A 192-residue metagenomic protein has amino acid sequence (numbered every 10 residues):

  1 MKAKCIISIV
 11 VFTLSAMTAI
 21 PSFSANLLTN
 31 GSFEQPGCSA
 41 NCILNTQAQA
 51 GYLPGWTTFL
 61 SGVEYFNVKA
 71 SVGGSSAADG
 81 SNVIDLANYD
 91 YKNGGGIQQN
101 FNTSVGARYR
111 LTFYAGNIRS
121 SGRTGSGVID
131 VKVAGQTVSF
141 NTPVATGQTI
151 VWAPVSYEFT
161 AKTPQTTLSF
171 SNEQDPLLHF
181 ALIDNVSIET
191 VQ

Functional and structural regions predicted by a protein language model:
M1-I9: Bacterial N-terminal signal peptides that target proteins for export
L14-S15: Classic N-terminal secretory signal peptides
S22-V133, T137-S139, P143-Q192: Aromatic (Trp/Tyr/Phe) and Gly/Pro-enriched flexible surface segments
